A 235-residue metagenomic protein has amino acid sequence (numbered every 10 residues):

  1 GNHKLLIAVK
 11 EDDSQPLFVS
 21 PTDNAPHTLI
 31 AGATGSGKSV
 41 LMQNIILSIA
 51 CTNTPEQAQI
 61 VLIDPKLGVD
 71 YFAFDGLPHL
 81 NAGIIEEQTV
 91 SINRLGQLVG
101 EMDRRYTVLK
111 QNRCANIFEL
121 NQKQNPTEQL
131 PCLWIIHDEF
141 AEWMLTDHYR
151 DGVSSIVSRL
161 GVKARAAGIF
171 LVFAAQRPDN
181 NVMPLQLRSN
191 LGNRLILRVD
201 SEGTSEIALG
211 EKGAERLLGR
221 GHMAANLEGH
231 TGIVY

Functional and structural regions predicted by a protein language model:
G1-A115, T127-L209, G213-L217, N226-T231: P-loop NTPase catalytic phosphate-binding loop
Q124: Short, mixed-charge aromatic SLiMs
